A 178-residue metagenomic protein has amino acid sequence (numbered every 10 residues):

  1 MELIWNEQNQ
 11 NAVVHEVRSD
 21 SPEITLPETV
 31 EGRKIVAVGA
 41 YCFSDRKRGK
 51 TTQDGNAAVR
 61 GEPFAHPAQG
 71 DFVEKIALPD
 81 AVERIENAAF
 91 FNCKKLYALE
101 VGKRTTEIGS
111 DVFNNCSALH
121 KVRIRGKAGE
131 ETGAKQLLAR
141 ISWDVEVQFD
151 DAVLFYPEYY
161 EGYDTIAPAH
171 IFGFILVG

Functional and structural regions predicted by a protein language model:
M1-Q10, R18-V36, K47-R84, K94-E107 (+2 more regions): Structural signature of tandem-repeat unit edges
Y41-C42, K47: Short secondary-structure subsegments characteristic of cysteine-rich extracellular domains
L137: The catalytic Tyr-X3-Lys active-site helix of short-chain dehydrogenase/reductase
